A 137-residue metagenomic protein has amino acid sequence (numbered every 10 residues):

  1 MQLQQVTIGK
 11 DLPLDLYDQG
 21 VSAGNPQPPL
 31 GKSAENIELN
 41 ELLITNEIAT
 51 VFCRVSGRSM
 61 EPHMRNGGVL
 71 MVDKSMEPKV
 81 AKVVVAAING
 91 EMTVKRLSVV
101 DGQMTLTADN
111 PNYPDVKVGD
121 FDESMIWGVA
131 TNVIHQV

Functional and structural regions predicted by a protein language model:
M1-R54, S59, M92, N132-V137: Short, positionally conserved secondary-structure boundary motifs
L12, V99-V137: Glycine- and charge-enriched low-complexity intrinsically disordered segments
I48-T50, K79-V84: Short, hydrophobic/aromatic-rich segments at coil-to-beta transitions
R58-E61, K82-V94, S98-M104: Short, compositionally biased
G67-V69, K82: Structural motif
M71-V72, V85: Hydrophobic beta-strand signal
